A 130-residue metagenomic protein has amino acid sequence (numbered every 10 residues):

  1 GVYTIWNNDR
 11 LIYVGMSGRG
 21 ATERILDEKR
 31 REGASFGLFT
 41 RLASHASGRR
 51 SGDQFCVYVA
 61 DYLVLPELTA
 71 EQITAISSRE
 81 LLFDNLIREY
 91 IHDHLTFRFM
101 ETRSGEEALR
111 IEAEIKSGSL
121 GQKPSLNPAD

Functional and structural regions predicted by a protein language model:
V2, W6-S78: Compact nucleic-acid interaction/catalytic patches
V64-D130: Structure-specific nucleic-acid interaction/processing domains
